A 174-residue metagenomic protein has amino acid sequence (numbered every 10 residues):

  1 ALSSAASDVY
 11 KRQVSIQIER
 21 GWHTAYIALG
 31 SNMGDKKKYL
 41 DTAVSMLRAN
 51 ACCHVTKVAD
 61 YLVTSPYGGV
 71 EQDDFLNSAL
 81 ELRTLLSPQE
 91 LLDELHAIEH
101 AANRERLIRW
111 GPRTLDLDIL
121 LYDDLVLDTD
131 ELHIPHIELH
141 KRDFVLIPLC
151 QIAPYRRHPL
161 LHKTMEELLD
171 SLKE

Functional and structural regions predicted by a protein language model:
A1-Y10: Single conserved hydrophobic/aromatic residue that forms the stacking wall/gate of nucleotide- or nucleobase-binding
S3-S4, S31, A59, D118: Short linear Ser/Thr-Pro motifs
K11-C53, V58-V63: N-terminal beta1-alpha1 ligand-phosphate binding loop
R12-S15, C52, K57-A59, Y67-L76 (+1 more regions): Flexible, gly/pro- and Lys/Arg-enriched active-site loops
L29-S31, T84, C150: Short, structured patches in soluble enzyme cores that scaffold and shape functional sites
